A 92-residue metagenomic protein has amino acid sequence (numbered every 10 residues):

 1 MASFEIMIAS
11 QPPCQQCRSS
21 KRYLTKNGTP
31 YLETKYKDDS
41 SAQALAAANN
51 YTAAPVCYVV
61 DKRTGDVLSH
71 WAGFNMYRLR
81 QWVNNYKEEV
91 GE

Functional and structural regions predicted by a protein language model:
M1-T29: Local sequence-structure signature of Cys/Sec-based thiol-disulfide redox active-site neighborhoods
Q15, S40-S41, Y77-R78: Short alpha-helical
Q15, T52, F74: Residue-level signal for short amphipathic helical patches enriched in basic/charged and nearby hydrophobic residues
R18, R22, Q43, R80-Q81: Alpha-helical elements of the RecA-like P-loop NTPase motor core of helicases
T34-A53, R63, W82-V90: Thioredoxin-like thiol-disulfide oxidoreductase module
P55-Y58: Cytosolic beta-strand hydrophobic patch enriched in CBS
V60-E92: Non-catalytic, surface beta->alpha helical segment in thiol-disulfide oxidoreductase systems
